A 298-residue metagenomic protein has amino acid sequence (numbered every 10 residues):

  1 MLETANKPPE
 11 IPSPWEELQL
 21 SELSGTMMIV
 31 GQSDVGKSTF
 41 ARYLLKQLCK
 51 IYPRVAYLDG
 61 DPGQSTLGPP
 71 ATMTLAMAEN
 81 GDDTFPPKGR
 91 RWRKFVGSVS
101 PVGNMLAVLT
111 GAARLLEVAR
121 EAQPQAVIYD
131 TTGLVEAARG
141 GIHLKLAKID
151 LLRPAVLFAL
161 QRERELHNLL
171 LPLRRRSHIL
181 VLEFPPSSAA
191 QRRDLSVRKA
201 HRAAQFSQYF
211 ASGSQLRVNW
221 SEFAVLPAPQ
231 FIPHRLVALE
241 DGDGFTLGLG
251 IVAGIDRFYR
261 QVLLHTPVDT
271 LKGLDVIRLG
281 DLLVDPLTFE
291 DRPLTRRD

Functional and structural regions predicted by a protein language model:
M1-E22, I29, Q47, P53 (+1 more regions): Preference for solvent-exposed, low-hydrophobicity sequence contexts
P8-V30, Y52, A56-Y129, V135: Nucleotide-state-sensitive switch-loop elements of NTP-binding domains
S33: The conserved Walker
K37: Conserved lysine of the Walker
F40, L44: Hydrophobic positions on the alpha1 helix immediately C-terminal to the Walker A/P-loop
K46, P62-Q64, L146-K148: A generic local secondary-structure boundary/capping motif
M77-G81, I149-L151, L180-V181: Short, structured secondary-structure boundary patches
V118-S177: Phosphate/Mg2+-binding loops and adjacent switch elements in nucleotide/diphosphate-handling enzyme cores
